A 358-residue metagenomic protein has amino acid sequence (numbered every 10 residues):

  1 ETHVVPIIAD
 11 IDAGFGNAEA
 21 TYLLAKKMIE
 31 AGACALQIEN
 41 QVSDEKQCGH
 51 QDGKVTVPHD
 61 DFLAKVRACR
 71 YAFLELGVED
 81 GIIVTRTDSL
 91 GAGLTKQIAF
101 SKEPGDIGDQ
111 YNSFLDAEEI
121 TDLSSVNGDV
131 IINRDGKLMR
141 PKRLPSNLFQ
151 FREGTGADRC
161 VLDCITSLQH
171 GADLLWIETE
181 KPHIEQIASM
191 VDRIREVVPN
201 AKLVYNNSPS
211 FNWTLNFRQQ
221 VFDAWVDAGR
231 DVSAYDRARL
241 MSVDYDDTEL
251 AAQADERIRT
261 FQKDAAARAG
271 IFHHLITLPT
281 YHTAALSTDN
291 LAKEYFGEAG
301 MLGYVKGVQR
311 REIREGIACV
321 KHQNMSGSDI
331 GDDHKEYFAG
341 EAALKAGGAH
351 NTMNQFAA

Functional and structural regions predicted by a protein language model:
E1-L275, S328, D332-A358: Alpha/beta enzyme core
C48-V55, A285-M301: C-terminal helical cap(s) of enzyme catalytic domains, especially alpha/beta-barrels
T214, H282-T283: A SIS-like phosphosugar-recognition module
I276-Y281: Short acidic/histidine-rich active-site segments
E298-R310: Polybasic, proline/glycine-rich intrinsically disordered low-complexity segments
I313: Acidic, glycine-enriched catalytic cores built around paired aspartates
